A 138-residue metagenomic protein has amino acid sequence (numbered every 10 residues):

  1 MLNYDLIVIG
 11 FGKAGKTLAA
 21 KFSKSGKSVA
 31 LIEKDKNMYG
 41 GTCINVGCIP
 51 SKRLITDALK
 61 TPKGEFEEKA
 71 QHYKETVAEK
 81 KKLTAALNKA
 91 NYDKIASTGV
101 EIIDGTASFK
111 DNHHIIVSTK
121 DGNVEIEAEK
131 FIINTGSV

Functional and structural regions predicted by a protein language model:
M1-G12: Beta1/beta-strand and adjacent pyrophosphate-binding region of the FAD-binding site in flavoprotein oxidoreductases
L2-N3, K21-K27, E33-V138: Glycine-rich flavin
I9, I32-E33: The conserved SAM/SAH-binding core of class I Rossmann-like methyltransferase domains, concentrating on the hydrophobic
G15-K16: N-terminal Rossmann-fold NAD(P) dinucleotide-binding loop
